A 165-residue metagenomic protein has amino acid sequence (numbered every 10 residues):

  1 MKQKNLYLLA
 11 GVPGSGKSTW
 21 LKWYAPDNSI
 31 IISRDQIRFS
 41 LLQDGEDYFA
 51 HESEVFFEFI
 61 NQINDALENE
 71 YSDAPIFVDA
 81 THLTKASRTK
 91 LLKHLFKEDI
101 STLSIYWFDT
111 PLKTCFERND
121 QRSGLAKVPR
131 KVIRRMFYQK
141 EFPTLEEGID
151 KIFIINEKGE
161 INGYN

Functional and structural regions predicted by a protein language model:
K2-A10, S15-S18, W23, T110-N165: Conserved GTP-binding G-domain of TRAFAC-class P-loop NTPases and closely related GTPase folds
T19-P75: Conserved substrate/cofactor phosphate-moiety recognition/catalytic segment in nucleotide-dependent phosphotransferases
Y24, K90, H94-E98, Q139 (+1 more regions): Alpha-helical structural signal in soluble globular domains
S29-I31, L103-I105, K151-I154: Conserved beta-strand scaffold positions in the cores of enzyme catalytic domains, especially in NTP/NDP-utilizing
S53-I60, K85, D109, R130-F137: Amphipathic alpha-helical transducer elements in NTP-driven molecular machines
P75-D79, I105: Short catalytic-loop micro-motif centered on adjacent basic/acidic residues
V78-L91: Acidic, metal-coordinating catalytic cores used for nucleic-acid/nucleotide bond scission and strand-transfer chemistry
R88, H94-L95, I100-T110, F116-R118: SF2 helicase/translocase ATPase core recognition
